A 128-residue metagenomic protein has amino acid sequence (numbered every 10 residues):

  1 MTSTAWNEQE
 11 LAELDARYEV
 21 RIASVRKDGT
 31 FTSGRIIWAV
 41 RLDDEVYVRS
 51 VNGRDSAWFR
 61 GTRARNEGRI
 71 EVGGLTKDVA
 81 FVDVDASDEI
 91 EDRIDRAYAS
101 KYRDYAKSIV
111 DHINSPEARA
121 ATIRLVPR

Functional and structural regions predicted by a protein language model:
M1-E10, T32-E45, R69: Charged, low-complexity, helix/coiled-coil-prone segments
M1-R21, D88: Extreme N-terminal tail/first-helix region
T2, E19, L42-D43, D78 (+1 more regions): General secondary-structure edge motif
W6, T30, A39, S50-V51 (+2 more regions): Alpha-helical protein-protein interaction elements
E8-E10, V25-R26, I109-I113: Short, P/G- and charge-enriched loop/turn segments at secondary-structure junctions
R17-N52, R60: Short beta-strand segments
N52-R128: Short, structured beta-strand-loop surface elements
